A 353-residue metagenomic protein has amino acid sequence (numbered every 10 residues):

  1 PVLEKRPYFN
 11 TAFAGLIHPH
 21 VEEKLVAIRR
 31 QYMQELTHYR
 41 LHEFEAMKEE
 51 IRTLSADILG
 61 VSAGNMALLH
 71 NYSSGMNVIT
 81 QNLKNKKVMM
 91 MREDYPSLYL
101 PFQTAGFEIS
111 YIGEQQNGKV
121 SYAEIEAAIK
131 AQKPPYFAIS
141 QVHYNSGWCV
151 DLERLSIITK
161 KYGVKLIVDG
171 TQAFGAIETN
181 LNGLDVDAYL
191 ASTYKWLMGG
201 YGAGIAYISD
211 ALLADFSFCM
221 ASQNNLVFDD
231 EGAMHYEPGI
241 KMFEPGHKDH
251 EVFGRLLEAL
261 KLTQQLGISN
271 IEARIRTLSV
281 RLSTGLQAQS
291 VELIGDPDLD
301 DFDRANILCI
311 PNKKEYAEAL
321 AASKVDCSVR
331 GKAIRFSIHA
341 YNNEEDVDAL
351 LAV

Functional and structural regions predicted by a protein language model:
P1-V353: Pyridoxal 5′-phosphate
